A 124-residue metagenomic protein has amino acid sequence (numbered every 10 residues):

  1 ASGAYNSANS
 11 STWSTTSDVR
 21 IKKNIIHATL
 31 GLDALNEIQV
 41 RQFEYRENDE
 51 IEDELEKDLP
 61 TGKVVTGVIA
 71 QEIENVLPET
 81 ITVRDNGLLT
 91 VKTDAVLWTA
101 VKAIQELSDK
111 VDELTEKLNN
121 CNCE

Functional and structural regions predicted by a protein language model:
A1-D94, K110-E124: C-terminal intramolecular chaperone/autoprocessing and neck/assembly modules of extracellular spikes and adhesins
